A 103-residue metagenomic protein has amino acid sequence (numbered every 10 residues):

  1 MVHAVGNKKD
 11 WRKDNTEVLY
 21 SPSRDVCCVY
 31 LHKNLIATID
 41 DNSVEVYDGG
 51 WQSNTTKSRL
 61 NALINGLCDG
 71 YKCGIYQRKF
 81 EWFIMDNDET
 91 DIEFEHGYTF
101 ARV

Functional and structural regions predicted by a protein language model:
M1-V103: Terminal leader/tail segments of proteins
